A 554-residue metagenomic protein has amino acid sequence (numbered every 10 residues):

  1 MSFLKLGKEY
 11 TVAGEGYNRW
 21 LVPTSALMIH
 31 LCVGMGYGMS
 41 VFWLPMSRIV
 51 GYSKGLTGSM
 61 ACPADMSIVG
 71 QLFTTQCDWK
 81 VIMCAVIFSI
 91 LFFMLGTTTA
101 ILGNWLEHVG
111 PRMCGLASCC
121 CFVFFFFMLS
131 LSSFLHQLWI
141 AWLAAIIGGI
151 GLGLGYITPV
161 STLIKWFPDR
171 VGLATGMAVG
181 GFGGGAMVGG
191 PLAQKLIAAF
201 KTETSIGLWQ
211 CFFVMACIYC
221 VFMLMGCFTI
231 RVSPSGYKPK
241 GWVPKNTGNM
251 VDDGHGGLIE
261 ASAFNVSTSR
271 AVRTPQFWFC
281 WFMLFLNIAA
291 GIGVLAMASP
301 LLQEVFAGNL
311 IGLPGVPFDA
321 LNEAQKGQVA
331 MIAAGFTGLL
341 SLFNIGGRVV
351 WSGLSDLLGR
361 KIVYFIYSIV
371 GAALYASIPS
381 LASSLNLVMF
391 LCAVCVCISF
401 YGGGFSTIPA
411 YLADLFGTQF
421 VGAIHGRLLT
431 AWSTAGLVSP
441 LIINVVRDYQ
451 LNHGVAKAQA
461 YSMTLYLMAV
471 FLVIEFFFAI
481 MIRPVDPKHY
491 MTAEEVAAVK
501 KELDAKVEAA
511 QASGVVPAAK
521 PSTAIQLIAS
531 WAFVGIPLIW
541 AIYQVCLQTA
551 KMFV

Functional and structural regions predicted by a protein language model:
L31, F125, L138-L154, F285 (+1 more regions): Hydrophobic core of transmembrane alpha-helices in multi-pass small-molecule transporters, especially MFS/SLC-type
M39-M46, G190, S267-W351, G436-I443 (+1 more regions): Extracytoplasmic gate region of multi-pass secondary transporters
F42-T97, Q325-G335: Extracellular/periplasmic helix-loop-helix junction of adjacent transmembrane segments in MFS-like secondary
M46, L154-F167, V171-T175, G403-F416: Intracellular juxtamembrane helix-capping segments at the cytosolic ends of symmetry-related transmembrane helices
V86-N104, G338-W351: Central cavity-lining transmembrane alpha-helices of secondary-active solute carriers, predominantly the Major
C120-F134, I369-S383: C-terminal ends and interior cores of transmembrane alpha-helices in multi-pass membrane transporters/permeases
R170-P191, I197, G426-P440: Glycine-rich segments within core transmembrane alpha-helices of 12-TM secondary carriers
W209-T229, S462-M481: Symmetry-related core transmembrane helices of the 12-TM Major Facilitator Superfamily/SLC fold
